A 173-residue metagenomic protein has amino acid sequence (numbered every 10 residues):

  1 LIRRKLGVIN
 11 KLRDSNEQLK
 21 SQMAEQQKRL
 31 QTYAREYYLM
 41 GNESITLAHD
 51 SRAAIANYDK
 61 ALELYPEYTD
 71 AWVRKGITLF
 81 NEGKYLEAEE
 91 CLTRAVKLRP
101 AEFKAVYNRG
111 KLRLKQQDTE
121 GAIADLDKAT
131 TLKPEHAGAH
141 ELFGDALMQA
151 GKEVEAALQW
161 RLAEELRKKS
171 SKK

Functional and structural regions predicted by a protein language model:
L12, E17-Y37: TPR-adjacent "capping" and linker segments in tetratricopeptide-repeat scaffold/adaptor proteins
Y33, E43, T78, L112 (+2 more regions): TPR/TPR-like alpha-solenoid repeats
A34-R35, T69-D70, F103-K104, A137-G138 (+1 more regions): Helix-start (N-cap) detector for alpha-helical repeat units in TPR-like alpha-solenoids, especially tetratricopeptide
I45-T46, V73, F80, Y107 (+2 more regions): Position-specific recognition of the canonical hydrophobic site in helix A of tetratricopeptide repeat
T46-K60, N81-R94, Q116-K128, A150-L162: Structural signature of tandem alpha-helical TPR/SEL1-like repeats, specifically the intra-repeat loop/turn
A137, E141, D145-S170: TPR/TPR-like (Sel1-like) alpha-helical repeat modules
